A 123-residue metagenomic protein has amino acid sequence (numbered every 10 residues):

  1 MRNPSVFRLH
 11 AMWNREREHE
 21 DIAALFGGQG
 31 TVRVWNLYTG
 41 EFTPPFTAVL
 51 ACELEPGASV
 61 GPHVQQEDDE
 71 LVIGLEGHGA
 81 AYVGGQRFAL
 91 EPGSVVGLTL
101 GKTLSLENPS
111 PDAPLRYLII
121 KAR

Functional and structural regions predicted by a protein language model:
M1-F46: A short, N-terminal "cap"/entry segment at the start of jelly-roll beta-barrel domains of the cupin/DSBH fold
W35-T47, A58-D69: Active-site region of the double-stranded beta-helix
A51-E55, V64-A81: Short, conserved beta-strand element in jelly-roll/cupin
P56, E67-D68, Q86, K102-T103: A generic "binding-loop/recognition-motif" signal
A80, P92, L100-R123: Ligand-binding loop in jelly-roll beta-barrel domains
G85-T99: Short acidic-glycine-tyrosine-enriched beta hairpin
